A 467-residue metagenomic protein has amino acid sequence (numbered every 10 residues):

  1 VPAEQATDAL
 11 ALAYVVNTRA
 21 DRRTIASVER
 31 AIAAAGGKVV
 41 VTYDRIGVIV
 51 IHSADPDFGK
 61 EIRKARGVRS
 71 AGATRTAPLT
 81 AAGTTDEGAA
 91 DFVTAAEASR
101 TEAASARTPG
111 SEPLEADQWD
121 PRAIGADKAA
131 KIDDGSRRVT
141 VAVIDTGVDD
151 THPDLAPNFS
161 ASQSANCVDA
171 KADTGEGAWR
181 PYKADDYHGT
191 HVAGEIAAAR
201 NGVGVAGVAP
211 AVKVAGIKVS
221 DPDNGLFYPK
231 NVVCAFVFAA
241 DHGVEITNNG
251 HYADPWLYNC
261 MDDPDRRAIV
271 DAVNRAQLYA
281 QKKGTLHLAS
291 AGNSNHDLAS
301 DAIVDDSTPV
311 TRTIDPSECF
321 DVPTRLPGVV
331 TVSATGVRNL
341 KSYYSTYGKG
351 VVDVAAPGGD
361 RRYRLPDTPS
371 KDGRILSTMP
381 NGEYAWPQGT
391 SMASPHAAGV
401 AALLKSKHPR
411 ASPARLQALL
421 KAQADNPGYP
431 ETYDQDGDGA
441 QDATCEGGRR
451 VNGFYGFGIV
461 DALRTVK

Functional and structural regions predicted by a protein language model:
A3-D8, V244-H251, H408-K467: C-terminal subdomain of the subtilisin-like protease fold in secreted/lumenal serine endopeptidases
D8-T18: Short glycine-/aliphatic-rich beta-strand segments at the starts of folded cytosolic domains
D21-R22, R45-V48, D55-F58, R75-L79 (+11 more regions): Solvent-exposed loop/turn segments at secondary-structure junctions within structured extracellular/periplasmic domains
R22, E29-E115: Autoinhibitory propeptides
V40, I49-V50, G72, T140-I144 (+10 more regions): Structural recognition of the beta-strand scaffold that forms the well-ordered cores of secreted hydrolase catalytic
T108-V212, S220, F227, C234-I269 (+5 more regions): Active-site core segment of subtilase-fold serine proteases
A130-S136, A184, A206-A209, L226-N249 (+6 more regions): Mature extracellular/periplasmic domains of secretome proteins
D145, T285, P309-S406, V460-R464: Extracellular S/T/G-rich loop segment that most often corresponds to the catalytic His/Ser-adjacent loop
